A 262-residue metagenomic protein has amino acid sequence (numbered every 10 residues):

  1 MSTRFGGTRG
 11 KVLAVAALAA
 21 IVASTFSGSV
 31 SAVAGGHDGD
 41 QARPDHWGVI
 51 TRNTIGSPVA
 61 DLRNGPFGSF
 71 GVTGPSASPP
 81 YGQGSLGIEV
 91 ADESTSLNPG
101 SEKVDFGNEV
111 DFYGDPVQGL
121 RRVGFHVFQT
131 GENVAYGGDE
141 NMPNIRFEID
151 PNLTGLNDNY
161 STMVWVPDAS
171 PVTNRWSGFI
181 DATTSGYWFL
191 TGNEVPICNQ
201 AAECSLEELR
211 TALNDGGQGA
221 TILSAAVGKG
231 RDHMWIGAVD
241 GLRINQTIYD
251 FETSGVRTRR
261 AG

Functional and structural regions predicted by a protein language model:
M1-A34: Secretory targeting and sorting signals
G36-G84: Extracellular glycan-recognition surfaces and repeat-rich motifs
G39-V49, Q118-T130: A carbohydrate-recognition surface predominantly in extracellular/luminal proteins
G71-D105: Short carbohydrate-recognition loop motifs
G87-A91, H126-E140, D150: Solvent-exposed strand-to-loop "edge" motifs in beta-rich extracellular domains
N108-V123, L213-G216: Extracellular/lumenal carbohydrate-interaction signature centered on repeated Trp-anchored short motifs
D139-I149, W176-T258: Extracellular beta-strand ligand-recognition surfaces/modules
L153-D158: Acidic, glycine-anchored loop motifs typical of Ca2+
